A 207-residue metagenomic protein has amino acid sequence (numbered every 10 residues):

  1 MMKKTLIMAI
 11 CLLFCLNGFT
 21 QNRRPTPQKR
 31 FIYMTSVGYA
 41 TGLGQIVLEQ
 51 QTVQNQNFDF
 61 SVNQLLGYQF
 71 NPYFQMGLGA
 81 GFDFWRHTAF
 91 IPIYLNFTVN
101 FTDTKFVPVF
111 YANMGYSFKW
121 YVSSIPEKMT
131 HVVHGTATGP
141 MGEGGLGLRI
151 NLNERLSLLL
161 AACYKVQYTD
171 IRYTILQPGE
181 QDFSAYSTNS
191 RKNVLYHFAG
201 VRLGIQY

Functional and structural regions predicted by a protein language model:
T5-L6, N17-S36, N189, Q206-Y207: Outer-membrane beta-barrel biogenesis signature
P25-P27, T52-F58, W85-A89, T130-T138 (+1 more regions): Replace "Gram-negative outer membrane beta-barrel proteins" with "bacterial and organellar outer membrane beta-barrel
T35-V37, L78, F97, F110-M114 (+3 more regions): Membrane-embedded beta-strand positions of outer-membrane beta-barrel proteins
Y39-L43, F82-R86, V99-F101, M114-W120 (+3 more regions): Transmembrane beta-strands of outer-membrane beta-barrel pores
Q45-V53, T88-Y94, Y121-M129, I171-P178: Outer-membrane beta-barrel translocator domains and adjoining extracellular loop/strand segments of Gram-negative
Q50-T104: Glycine- and aromatic-enriched membrane insertion/assembly motifs of diderm outer-membrane and organelle channel
Y73-M76, K105-V107, I150, E154-L158: Repeated loop/turn-to-beta-strand initiation elements of outer-membrane beta-barrel proteins
N193-Y207: Outer-membrane beta-barrel "beta-signal"
